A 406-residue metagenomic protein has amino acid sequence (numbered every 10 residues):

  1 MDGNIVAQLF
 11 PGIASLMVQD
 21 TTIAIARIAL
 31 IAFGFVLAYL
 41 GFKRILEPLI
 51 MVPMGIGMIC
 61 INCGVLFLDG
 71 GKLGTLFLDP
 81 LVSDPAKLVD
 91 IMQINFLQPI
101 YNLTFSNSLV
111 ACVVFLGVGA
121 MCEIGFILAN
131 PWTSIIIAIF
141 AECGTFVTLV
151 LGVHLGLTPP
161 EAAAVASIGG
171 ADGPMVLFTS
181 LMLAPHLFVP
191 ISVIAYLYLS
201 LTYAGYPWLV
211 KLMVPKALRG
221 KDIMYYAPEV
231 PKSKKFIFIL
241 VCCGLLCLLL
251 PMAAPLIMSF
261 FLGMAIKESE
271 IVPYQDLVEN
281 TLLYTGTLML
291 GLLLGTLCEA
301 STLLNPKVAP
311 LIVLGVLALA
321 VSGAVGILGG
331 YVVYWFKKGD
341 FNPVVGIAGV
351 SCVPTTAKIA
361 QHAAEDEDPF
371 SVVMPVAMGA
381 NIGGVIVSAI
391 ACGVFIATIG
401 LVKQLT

Functional and structural regions predicted by a protein language model:
M1-T21, I28, T75-Q93, W208-F238 (+2 more regions): Intrinsically disordered, low-complexity non-transmembrane regions of multi-pass membrane transporters
L37, N102-L128, M264-I266, L283-N305: Hydrophobic transmembrane alpha-helices of secondary-active transporters and Na+-translocating membrane complexes
F42-M51, I100-Y101, C122-I136, V272-T281 (+3 more regions): Interfacial helix-loop-helix linkers and transmembrane-helix boundary segments in multi-pass membrane proteins
L103-S108, L116-M121, I135-V147, L151 (+3 more regions): Alpha-helical membrane segments and immediately flanking helix-loop junctions that form or couple to the substrate/ion
I124-L149, Y196, S301-I327, A377 (+1 more regions): Entry/N-cap segments of selected transmembrane alpha helices and their immediately preceding amphipathic helices
H186-A204, L314-V325, V345-A348: Alpha-helical transmembrane segments
I194-I271: Membrane-embedded hairpin module used as a gating/binding unit in multi-pass transport and secretion proteins
V241-G329: Transmembrane helical segments that form the transport core of multi-pass membrane transport proteins
